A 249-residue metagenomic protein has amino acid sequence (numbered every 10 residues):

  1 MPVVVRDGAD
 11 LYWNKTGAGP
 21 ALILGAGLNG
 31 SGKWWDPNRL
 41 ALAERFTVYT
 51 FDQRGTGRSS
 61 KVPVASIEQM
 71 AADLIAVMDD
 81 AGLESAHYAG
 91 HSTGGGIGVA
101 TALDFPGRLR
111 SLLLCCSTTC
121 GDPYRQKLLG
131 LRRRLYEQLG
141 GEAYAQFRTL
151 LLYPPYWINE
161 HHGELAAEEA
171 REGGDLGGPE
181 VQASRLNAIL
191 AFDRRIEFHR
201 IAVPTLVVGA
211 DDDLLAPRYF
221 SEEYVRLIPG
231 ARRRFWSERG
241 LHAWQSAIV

Functional and structural regions predicted by a protein language model:
V5-S60: Conserved HGGG/HGGXW glycine-rich cap/lid loop of the alpha/beta-hydrolase fold
A26-L28, A86, G90-G95, A210: Conserved alpha/beta-hydrolase "nucleophile elbow" surrounding the catalytic nucleophile
L40, Y49-A89, T93: Active-site loop/oxyanion-hole signature of alpha/beta-hydrolase fold enzymes
V99, L103-D104, L109-L139: Flexible "cap/lid" loop of the alpha/beta hydrolase fold
P123-R125, A143-E197: Conserved alpha/beta-hydrolase catalytic His-Asp/Glu region
I201, V207-G209: Short beta-strand/loop motif that positions the catalytic acidic residue of the alpha/beta-hydrolase fold
L214-F220: Conserved alpha/beta-hydrolase "acid-adjacent" motif
R234-V249: Catalytic histidine-centered segment of alpha/beta-hydrolase-like enzymes
